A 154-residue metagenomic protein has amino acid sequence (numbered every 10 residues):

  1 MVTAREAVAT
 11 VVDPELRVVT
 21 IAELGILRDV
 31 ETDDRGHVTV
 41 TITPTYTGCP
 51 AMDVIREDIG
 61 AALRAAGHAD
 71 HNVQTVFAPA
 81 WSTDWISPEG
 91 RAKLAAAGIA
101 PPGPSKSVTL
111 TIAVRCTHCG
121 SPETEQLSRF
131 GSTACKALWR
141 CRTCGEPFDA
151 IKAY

Functional and structural regions predicted by a protein language model:
M1-L24: N-proximal, solvent-exposed amphipathic alpha-helical segments enriched in charged/polar residues
V8, L27, C49, H71: Residue-level signature of catalytic and energy-coupling elements of molecular machines, predominantly ATP/GTP-dependent
V18-T43: Short edge beta-strands and adjacent turn/loop segments
T45-D70: Short, non-transmembrane amphipathic alpha-helical segments
V73-P79: AMP-binding/adenylate-forming catalytic domain of the ANL superfamily
S82-D84: Long, charge-dense
E89-Y154: Cys/His-clustered metal-coordination modules, chiefly Zn-binding fingers
